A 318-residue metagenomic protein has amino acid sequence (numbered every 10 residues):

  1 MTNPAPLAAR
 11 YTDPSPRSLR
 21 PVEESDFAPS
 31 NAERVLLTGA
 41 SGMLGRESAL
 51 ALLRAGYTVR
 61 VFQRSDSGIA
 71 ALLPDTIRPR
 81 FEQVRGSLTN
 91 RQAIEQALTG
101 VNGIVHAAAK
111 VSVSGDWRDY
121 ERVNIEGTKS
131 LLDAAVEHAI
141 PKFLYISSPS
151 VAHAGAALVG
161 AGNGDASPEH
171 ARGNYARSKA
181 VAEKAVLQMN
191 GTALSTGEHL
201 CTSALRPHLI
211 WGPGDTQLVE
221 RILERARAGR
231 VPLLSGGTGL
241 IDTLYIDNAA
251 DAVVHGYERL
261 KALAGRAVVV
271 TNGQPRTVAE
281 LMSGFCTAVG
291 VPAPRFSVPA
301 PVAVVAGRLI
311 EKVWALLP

Functional and structural regions predicted by a protein language model:
F27, E33-A55: N-terminal Rossmann NAD(P)H-binding glycine-rich loop of SDR-like oxidoreductase domains
E82-E126, A134, A154: NAD(P)H-binding glycine-rich loop region in Rossmannoid oxidoreductase-like domains and their noncatalytic homologs
D119-I125, A161, A171-E183, L209-G212 (+3 more regions): Short-chain dehydrogenase/reductase
E126, S130-R177: Conserved Rossmann-fold NAD(P)-dependent oxidoreductase catalytic core, especially the SDR/UDP-sugar
A152-H153, L200-R221: Flexible, glycine-rich beta-alpha linker
H170-S203: Active-site Tyr-X1-5-Lys
A182, D215-R221, S235-E258, G265-V269: Substrate-positioning beta->alpha
G256-P318: Mid/C-terminal beta-alpha module of Rossmann-like enzyme folds, strongest in SDR-family dehydrogenases/epimerases
